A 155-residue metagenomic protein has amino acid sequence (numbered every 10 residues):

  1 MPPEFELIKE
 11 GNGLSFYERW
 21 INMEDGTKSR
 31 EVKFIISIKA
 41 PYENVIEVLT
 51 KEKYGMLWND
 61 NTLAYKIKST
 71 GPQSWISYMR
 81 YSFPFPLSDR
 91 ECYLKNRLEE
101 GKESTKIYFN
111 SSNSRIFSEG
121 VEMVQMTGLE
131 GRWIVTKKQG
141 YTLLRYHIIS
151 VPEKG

Functional and structural regions predicted by a protein language model:
M1-G155: Eukaryotic helix-grip
